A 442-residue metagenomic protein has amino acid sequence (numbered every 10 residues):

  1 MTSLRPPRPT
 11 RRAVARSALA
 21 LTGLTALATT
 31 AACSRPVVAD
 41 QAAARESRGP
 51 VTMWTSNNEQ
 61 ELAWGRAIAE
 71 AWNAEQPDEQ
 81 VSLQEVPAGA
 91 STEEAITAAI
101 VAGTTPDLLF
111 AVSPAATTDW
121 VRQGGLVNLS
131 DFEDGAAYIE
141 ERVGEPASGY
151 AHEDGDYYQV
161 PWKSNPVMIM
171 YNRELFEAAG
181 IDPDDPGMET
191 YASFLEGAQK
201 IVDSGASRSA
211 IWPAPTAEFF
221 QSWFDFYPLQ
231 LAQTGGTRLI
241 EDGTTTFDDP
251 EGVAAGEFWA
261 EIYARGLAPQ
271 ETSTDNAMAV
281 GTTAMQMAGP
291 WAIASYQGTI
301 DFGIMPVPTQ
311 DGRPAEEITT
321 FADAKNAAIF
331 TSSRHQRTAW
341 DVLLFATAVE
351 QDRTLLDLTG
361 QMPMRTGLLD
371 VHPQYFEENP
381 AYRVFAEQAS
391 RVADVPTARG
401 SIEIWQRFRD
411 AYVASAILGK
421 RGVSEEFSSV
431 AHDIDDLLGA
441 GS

Functional and structural regions predicted by a protein language model:
E70, A74, S82, A179 (+4 more regions): Extracytoplasmic/periplasmic substrate-recognition and gating elements
A71, E75-R142, A178-G180, A284-M285 (+4 more regions): Extracytoplasmic "Venus flytrap"/periplasmic binding protein-like
A98, P106-D107, A136-F176, A315-T319 (+1 more regions): A structural signal for short loop-to-beta-strand junctions that line the ligand-binding cleft of periplasmic/secreted
V112-P166, W223, M305-P306, E377 (+1 more regions): Hinge/lid segment of periplasmic solute-binding proteins
E153-W162, V167, E177, A192-T244 (+1 more regions): Extracytoplasmic/periplasmic solute-binding protein
E177, P183, S390-S442: Conserved C-terminal helix/tail region of periplasmic/extracytoplasmic solute-binding proteins
E196-K200, E241-Q270: Glycine-centered hinge/linker elements that transmit conformational signals in sensory and ligand-binding systems
D357-D410, A414: Long, aromatic- and glycine/proline-rich binding clefts that accommodate carbohydrate-like moieties
